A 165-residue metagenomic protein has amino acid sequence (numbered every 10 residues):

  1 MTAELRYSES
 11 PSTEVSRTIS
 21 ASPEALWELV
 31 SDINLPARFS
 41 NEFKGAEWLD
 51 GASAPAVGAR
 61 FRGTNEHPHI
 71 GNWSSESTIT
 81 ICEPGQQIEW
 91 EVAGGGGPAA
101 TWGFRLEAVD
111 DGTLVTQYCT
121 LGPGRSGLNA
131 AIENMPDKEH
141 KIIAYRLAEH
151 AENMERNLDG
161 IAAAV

Functional and structural regions predicted by a protein language model:
M1-A52, V57: Hydrophobic ligand-binding cavity/cleft-lining segments
E14-T18, S74-E76, T101-G103, Y118: Well-ordered beta-strand positions in beta-sheet-rich domains
T18, T80-I81, E107: Well-ordered beta-strand positions
I19, N65, C119-L121: Hydrophobic beta-strand positions in extracellular immunoglobulin-like domains
E47-T101, E152-R156, G160-V165: Glycine-rich portal/gate segments that line the openings of hydrophobic small-molecule binding cavities
G94-E152: Beta-strand/loop substructures that line and gate deep hydrophobic ligand-binding cavities in soluble
